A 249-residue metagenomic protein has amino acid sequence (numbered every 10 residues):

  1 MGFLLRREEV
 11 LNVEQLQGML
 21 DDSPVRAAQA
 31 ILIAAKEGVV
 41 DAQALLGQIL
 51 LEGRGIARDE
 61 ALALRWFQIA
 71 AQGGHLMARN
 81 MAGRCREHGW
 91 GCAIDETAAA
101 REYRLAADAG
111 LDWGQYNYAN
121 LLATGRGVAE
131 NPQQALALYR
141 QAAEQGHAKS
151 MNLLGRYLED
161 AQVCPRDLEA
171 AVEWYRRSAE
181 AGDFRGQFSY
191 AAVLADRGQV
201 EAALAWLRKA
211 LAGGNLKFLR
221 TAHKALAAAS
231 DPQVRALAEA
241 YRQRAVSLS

Functional and structural regions predicted by a protein language model:
F3-L5, G214-S249: Terminal, low-structured helical/coil segments at or just beyond the last alpha-helical repeat
R6-E37, D41, L45-G55: Alpha-helical segment of the N-proximal tetratricopeptide repeat
N12-E14, L45-E52, R79, G83-H88 (+4 more regions): Hydrophobic face of amphipathic alpha-helices that form TPR/SEL1-like repeat modules and related alpha-solenoid
M19-Q29, A57-W66, A93-E102, A129-L138 (+3 more regions): Structural signature of tandem alpha-helical TPR/SEL1-like repeats, specifically the intra-repeat loop/turn
S23, E37-V40, E52-R54, D59 (+10 more regions): Short helix-capping/linker turns of helical repeat alpha-solenoids
E96, D112-V193, Q199: Eukaryotic tandem repeat interaction scaffolds
